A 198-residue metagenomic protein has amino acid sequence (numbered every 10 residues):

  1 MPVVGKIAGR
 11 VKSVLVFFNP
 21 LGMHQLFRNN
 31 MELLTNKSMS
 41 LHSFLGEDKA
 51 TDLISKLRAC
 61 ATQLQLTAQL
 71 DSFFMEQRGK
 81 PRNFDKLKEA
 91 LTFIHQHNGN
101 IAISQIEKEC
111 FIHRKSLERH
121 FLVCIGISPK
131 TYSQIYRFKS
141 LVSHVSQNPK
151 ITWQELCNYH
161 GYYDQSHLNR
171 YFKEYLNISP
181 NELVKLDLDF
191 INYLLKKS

Functional and structural regions predicted by a protein language model:
M1-L91, H95-S104, C110-R114, S128 (+4 more regions): Alpha-helical bundle regulatory/interaction domains
I106, L122: Histidine- and/or cysteine-centered catalytic micro-motif in compact active-site loops
V123-I127, Y171-N181: A secondary-structure capping/hinge motif
